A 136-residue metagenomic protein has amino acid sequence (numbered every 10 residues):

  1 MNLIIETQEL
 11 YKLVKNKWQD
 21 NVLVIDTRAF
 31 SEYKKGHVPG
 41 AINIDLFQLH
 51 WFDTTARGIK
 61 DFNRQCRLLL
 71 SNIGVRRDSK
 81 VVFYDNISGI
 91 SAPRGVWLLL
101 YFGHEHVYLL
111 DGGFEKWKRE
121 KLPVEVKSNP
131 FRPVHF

Functional and structural regions predicted by a protein language model:
M1-F136: Cytosolic catalytic domains that perform sulfur/thiol-centered chemistry
